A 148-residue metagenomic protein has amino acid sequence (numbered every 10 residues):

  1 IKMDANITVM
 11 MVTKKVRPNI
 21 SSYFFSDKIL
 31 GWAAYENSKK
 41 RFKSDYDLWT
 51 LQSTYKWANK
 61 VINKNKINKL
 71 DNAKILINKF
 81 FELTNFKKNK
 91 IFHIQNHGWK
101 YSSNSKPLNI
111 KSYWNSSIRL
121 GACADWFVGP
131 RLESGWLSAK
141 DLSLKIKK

Functional and structural regions predicted by a protein language model:
I1-S21, F86: Central helical "cap/lid" subdomain
V16, K43-W49, S53-K100: Flavin-binding catalytic cores
N19-D47, L51, N59-K60: Anionic-ligand binding region
S21-I29, N65-L70, N109-Y113: Short intrinsically disordered coil segments
K28-W32, N72-K79, S138-D141: Alpha-helical elements of Rossmann-like donor-binding domains used by nucleotide-donor carbohydrate transfer enzymes
K39-S44, F92-A122, W126-V128: FAD-binding beta-loop-beta segment adjacent to the flavin cofactor pocket
N115-K148: Conserved mid-domain beta->alpha element of the FAD-binding
